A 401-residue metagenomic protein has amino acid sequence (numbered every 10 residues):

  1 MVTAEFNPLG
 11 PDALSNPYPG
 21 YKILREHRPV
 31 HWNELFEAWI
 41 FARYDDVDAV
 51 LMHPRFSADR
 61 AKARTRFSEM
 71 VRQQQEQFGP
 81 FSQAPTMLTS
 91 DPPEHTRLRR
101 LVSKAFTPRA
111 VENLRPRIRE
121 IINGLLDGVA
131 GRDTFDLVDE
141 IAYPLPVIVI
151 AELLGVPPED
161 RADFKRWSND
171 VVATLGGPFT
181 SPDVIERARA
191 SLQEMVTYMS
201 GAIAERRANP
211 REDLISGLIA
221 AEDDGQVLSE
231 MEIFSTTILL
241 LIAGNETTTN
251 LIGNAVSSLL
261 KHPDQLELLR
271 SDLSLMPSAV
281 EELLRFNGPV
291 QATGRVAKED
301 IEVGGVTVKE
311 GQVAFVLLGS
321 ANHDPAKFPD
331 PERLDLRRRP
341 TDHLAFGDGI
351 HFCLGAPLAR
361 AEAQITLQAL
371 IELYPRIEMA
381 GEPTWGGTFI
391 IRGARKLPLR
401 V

Functional and structural regions predicted by a protein language model:
M1-V401: Cytochrome P450
